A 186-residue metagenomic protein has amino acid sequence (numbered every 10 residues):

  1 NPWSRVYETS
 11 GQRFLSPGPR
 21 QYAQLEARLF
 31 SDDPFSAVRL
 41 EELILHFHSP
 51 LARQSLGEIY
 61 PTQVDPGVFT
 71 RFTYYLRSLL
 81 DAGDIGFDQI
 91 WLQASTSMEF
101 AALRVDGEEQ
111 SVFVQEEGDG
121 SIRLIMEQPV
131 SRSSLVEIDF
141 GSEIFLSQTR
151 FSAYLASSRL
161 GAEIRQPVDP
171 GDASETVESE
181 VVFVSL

Functional and structural regions predicted by a protein language model:
N1-S49, T96-F100: Non-cytosolic beta-sandwich-type ligand-binding/adhesion modules
R5-Y7, Q12, T70-L76, Q115-E127: Generic recognition of long tandem-repeat/solenoid scaffolds
E8, S16-R20, E117, P129-S133 (+1 more regions): Surface-exposed coil/turn segments at beta-strand junctions on protein surfaces, enriched
E26, T62-D88: Short beta-strand elements of extracellular/lumenal beta-sandwich folds
A27, R123-L160: Low-complexity, intrinsically disordered segments enriched in Ser/Thr together with acidic residues
D32-F35, E42-G57, T149-L186: Extracellular/luminal low-complexity Ser/Thr/Pro-rich, glycosylation-prone repeat/linker regions
F72-L80, L92-A94, I138-F140, L186: Aromatic/hydrophobic beta-strand junction motif of beta-rich domains
W91-E137: A surface/secretory-pathway sequence property marking extracellular, secreted, or lumenal proteins enriched
